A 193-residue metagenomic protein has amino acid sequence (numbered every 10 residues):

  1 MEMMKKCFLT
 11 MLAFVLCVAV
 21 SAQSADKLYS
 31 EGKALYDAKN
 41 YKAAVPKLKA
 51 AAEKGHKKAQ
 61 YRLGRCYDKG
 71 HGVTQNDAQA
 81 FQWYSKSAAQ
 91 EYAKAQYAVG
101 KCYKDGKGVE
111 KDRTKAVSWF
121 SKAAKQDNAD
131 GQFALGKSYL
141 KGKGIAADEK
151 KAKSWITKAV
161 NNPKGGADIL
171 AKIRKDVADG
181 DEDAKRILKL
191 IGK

Functional and structural regions predicted by a protein language model:
M1-S24: N-terminal export/membrane-targeting signals
Q23, L35, N40, E53-H56 (+10 more regions): Short helix-capping/linker turns of helical repeat alpha-solenoids
A25, N161-K193: Terminal, low-structured helical/coil segments at or just beyond the last alpha-helical repeat
K27-L35, K47, R62-K69, A98-D105 (+3 more regions): Hydrophobic face of amphipathic alpha-helices that form TPR/SEL1-like repeat modules and related alpha-solenoid
Y61-R62, Y97-A98, R113, D130-K137 (+3 more regions): Alpha-solenoid helical repeat scaffolds
F133, L140, A147-G165, G192: TPR/TPR-like (Sel1-like) alpha-helical repeat modules
